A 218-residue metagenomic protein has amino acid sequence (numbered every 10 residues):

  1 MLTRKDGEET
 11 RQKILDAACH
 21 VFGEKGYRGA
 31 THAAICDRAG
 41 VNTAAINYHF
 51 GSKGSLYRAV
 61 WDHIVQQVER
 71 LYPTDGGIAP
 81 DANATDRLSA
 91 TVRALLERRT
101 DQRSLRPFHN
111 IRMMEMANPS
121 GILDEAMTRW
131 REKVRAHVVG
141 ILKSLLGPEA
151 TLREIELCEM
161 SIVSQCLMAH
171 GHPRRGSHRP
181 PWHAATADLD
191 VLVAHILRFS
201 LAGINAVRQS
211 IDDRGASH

Functional and structural regions predicted by a protein language model:
M1-E9, H178, R208-H218: N-terminal intrinsically disordered/low-complexity leader segments
L2, K13, V21-S55, A59 (+1 more regions): Helix-turn-helix
E8-D16, H49-P73, G77, T128: An amphipathic alpha-helix adjacent to DNA-recognition modules
A59, P73-P107, I155-I162: Hydrophobic alpha-helical connector segments
E69, D86, S120-L146, V191-A194 (+1 more regions): Amphipathic alpha-helical packing segments from all-alpha helical-bundle domains
N83, A126-R129, L146-V163: All-alpha amphipathic helical-bundle segments outside canonical DNA-binding/catalytic cores that form hydrophobic
Q102-E125, P173-H178: Amphipathic alpha-helical segments used for helix-helix packing
E132-E156, R179-W182, I204-D212: Hydrophobic alpha-helical bundle segments that form small-molecule/ligand-binding pockets
